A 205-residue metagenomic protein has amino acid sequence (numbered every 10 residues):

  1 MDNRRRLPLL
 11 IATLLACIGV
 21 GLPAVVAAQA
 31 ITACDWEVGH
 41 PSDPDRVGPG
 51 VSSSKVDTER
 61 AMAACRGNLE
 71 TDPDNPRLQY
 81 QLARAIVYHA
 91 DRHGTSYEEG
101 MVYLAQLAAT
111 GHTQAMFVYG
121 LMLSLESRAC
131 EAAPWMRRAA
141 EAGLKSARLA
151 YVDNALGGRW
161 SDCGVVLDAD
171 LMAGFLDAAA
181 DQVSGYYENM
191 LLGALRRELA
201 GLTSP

Functional and structural regions predicted by a protein language model:
P8-G21: Bacterial N-terminal signal peptides
V25-A64: N-terminal leader/linker segments that initiate helical-solenoid repeat arrays
A33, S161-P205: Terminal, low-structured helical/coil segments at or just beyond the last alpha-helical repeat
G39-S42, R46, A83, V87-G94 (+3 more regions): Short coil/turn linking the two alpha-helices of tandem helical-hairpin repeats
V56-A63, A90-Y103, E126-W135, W160-G174: Structural signature of tandem alpha-helical TPR/SEL1-like repeats, specifically the intra-repeat loop/turn
G67-E70, A105-A109, R137-E141, D177-D181: Conserved structural position within tetratricopeptide repeats
T71-P76, H89, A109-T113, A142-K145 (+3 more regions): Short helix-capping/linker turns of helical repeat alpha-solenoids
